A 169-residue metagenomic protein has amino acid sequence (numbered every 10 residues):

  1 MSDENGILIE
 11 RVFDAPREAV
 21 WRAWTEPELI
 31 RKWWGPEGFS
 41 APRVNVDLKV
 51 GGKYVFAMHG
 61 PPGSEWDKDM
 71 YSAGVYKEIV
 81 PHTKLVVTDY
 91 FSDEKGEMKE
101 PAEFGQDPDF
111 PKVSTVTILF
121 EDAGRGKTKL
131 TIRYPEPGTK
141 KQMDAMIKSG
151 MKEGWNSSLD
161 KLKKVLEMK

Functional and structural regions predicted by a protein language model:
M1-A41: Hydrophobic ligand-binding cavity/cleft-lining segments
D3, L48, W66-M70, P108-K112 (+1 more regions): A generic structural micro-feature
L8, A41-R43, K68-A73, K112-V116: Short, surface-exposed coil-to-beta transition loops
D14, P81-H82, A123-G126: Short strand-connecting beta-turns/loops that link adjacent beta-strands
V20, I30, Y54, Y76 (+4 more regions): Hydrophobic pocket/interface hotspot
R43-P101: Glycine-rich portal/gate segments that line the openings of hydrophobic small-molecule binding cavities
V86-D89, E97-E153: Beta-strand/loop substructures that line and gate deep hydrophobic ligand-binding cavities in soluble
V165-K169: Short, highly charged C-terminal tails/helix-capping segments
